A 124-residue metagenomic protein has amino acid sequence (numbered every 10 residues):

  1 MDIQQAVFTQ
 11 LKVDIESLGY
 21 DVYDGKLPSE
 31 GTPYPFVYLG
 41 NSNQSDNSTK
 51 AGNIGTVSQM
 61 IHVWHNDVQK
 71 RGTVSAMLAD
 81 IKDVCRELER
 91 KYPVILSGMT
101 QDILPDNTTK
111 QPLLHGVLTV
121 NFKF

Functional and structural regions predicted by a protein language model:
M1-K26, N41-F124: Charged, amphipathic alpha-helical segments and their flanking helix caps
G31-Y34, N47-T49: Contiguous segments within soluble domain cores/interaction surfaces
P33-N41: A short, hydrophobic beta-strand-centered structural micro-motif
